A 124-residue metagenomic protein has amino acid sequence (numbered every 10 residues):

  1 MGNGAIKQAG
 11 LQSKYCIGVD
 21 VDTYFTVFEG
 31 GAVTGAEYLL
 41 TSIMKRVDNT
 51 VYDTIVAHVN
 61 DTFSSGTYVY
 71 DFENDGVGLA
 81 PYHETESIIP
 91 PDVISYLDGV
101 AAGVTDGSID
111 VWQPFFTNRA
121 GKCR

Functional and structural regions predicted by a protein language model:
M1-R124: A residue-level marker of the well-folded mature domains of exported/periplasmic proteins
